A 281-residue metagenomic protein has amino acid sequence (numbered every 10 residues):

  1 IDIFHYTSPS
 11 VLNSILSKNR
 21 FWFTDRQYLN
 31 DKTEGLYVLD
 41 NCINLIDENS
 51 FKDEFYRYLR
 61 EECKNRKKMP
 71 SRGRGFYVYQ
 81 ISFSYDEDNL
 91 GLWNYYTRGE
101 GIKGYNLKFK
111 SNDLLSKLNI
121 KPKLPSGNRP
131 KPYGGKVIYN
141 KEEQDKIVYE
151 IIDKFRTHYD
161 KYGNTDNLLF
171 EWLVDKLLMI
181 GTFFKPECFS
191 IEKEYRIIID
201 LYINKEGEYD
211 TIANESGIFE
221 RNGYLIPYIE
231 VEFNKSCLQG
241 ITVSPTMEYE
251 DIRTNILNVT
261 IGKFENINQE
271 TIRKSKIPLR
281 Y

Functional and structural regions predicted by a protein language model:
I1-Y281: Partner-binding and oligomerization surfaces adjacent to conserved cores of proteins that assemble macromolecular
